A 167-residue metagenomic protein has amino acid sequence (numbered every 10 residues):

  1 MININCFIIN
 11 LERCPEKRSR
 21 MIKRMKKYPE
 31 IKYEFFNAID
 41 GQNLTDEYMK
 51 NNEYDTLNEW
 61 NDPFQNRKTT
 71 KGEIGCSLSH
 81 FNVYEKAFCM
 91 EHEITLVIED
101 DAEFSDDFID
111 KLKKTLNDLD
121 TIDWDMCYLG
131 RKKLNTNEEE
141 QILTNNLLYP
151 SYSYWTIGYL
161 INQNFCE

Functional and structural regions predicted by a protein language model:
M1-I98, A102-E167: An acidic/histidine-cluster motif and surrounding catalytic segment that typifies divalent-metal-assisted enzyme active
